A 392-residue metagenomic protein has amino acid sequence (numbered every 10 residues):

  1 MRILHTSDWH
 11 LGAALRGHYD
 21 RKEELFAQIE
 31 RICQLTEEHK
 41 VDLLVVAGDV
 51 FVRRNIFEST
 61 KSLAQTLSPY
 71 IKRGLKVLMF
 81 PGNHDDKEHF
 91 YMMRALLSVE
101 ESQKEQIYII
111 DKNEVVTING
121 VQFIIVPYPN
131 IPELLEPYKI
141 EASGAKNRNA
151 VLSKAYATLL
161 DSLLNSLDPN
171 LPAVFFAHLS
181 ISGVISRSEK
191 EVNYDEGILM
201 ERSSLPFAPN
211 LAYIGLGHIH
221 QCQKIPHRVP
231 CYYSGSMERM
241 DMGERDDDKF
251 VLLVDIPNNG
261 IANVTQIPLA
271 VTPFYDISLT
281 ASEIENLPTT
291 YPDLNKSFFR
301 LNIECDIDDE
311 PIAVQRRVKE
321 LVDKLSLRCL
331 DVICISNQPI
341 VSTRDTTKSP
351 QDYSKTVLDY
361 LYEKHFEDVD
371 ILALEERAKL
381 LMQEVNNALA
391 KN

Functional and structural regions predicted by a protein language model:
M1, D42, L75, L171-P172 (+1 more regions): Short coil/turn segments at beta-strand junctions that form active-site/ligand-binding loops
M1-S68, E376-E384, A388-N392: N-terminal active-site segment of His-dependent metallophosphoesterases
L4, Q122-I124, L252, Y275: Conserved beta-strand elements of the Class I
D8, I29, L44, D49 (+7 more regions): Divalent metal-coordination and catalytic microenvironments
T36-K40, S166-L171, P292-L294: Glycine-rich phosphate-binding loop signature in dinucleotide/nucleotide-binding domains
E38, I256-N392: Accessory, non-catalytic peripheral segments of nucleic-acid enzymes
I56-F57, R73-C231: His/Asp/Glu-rich metal-coordinating catalytic cores of metallo-dependent phosphodiesterases/hydrolases acting on
L205-A208, Y213-P273: A conserved active-site cap/scaffold subdomain adjacent to cofactor or substrate pockets
